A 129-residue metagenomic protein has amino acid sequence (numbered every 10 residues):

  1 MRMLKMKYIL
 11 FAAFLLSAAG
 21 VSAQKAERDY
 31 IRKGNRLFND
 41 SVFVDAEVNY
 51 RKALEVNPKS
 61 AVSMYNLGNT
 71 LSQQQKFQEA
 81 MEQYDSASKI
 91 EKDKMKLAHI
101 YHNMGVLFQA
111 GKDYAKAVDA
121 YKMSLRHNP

Functional and structural regions predicted by a protein language model:
A53, A87-I90, S124: Canonical positions in the second alpha-helix
P58, K92-M95, P129: Short coil turns that delineate tetratricopeptide repeat
S63, L97-I100: TPR alpha-solenoid repeat register
